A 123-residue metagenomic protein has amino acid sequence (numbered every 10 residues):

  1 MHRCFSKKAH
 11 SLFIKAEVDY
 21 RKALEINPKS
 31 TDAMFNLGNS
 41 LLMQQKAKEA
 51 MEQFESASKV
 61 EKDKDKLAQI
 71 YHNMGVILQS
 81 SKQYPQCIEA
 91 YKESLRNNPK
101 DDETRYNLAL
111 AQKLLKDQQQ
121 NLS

Functional and structural regions predicted by a protein language model:
M1-K22, I26: Alpha-helical segment of the N-proximal tetratricopeptide repeat
K7-S11, P28-T31, A47-K48, D63-D65: Short, mixed-charge, low-aromatic patches
A16-V18, T31, K116: Intrinsic disorder/low-complexity signal
R21-T31, P85-I88: Short, charged, low-hydrophobicity "junction" segments
I26-L42: Membrane-anchoring signal-anchor transmembrane alpha-helices and their immediate flanking context
N39-S123: Feature detects intrinsically disordered, low-complexity acidic/polar segments
